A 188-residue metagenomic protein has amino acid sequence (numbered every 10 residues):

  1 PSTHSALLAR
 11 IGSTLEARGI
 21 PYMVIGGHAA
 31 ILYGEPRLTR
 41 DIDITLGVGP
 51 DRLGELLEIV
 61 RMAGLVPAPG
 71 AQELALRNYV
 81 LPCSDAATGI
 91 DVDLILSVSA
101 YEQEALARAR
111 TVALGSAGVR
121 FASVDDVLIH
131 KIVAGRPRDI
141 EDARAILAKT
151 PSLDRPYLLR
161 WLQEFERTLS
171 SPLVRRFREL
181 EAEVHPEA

Functional and structural regions predicted by a protein language model:
P1-A188: Compositionally biased terminal segments of proteins
